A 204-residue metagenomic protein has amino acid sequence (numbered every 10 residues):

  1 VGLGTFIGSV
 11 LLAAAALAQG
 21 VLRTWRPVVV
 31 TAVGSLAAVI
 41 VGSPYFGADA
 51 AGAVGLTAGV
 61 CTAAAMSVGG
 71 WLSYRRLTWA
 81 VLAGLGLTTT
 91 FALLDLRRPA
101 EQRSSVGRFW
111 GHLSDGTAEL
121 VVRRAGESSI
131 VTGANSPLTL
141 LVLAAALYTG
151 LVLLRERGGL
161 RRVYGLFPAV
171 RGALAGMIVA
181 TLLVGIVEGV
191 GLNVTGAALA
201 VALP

Functional and structural regions predicted by a protein language model:
V1, S114-P137: Juxtamembrane membrane-water interface segments that cap and precede transmembrane helices
V1-P44: Alpha-helical transmembrane segments of multi-pass inner-membrane proteins
G2-A18, G55-G69, L141-V152, A200-P204: Hydrophobic cores of alpha-helical transmembrane segments in multi-pass inner/ER membrane proteins, independent
L17-A18, L36, I40-P44, L94-V106 (+1 more regions): Hard-cation-handling environments
W25-P27, G69-L82: Membrane-interfacial entry segments at the cytosolic side of transmembrane helices
V29-A38, A53, T57-V60, V81-T88 (+3 more regions): Hydrophobic membrane-spanning alpha-helices of multi-pass integral membrane proteins
A37-T57, L154-A202: Membrane-water interface signatures at transmembrane helix termini and the short loops that connect adjacent helices
W79, G84-D115: Aromatic-rich transmembrane-lumenal/periplasmic boundary elements in polytopic membrane proteins
